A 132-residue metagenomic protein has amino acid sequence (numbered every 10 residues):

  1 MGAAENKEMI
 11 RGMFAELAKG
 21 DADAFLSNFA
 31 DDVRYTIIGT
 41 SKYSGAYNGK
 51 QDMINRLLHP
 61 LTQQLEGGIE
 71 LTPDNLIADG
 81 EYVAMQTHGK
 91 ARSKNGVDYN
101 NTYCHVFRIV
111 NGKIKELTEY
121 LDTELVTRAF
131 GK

Functional and structural regions predicted by a protein language model:
M1-A4, S44, N48, D98: Residues at secondary-structure transition points
M1-S27, D31, G131-K132: Short, low-complexity N-terminal intrinsically disordered segments enriched in polar/charged residues
G2, L58-K132: A beta-strand edge to alpha-helix "cap/lid" segment located at domain peripheries
I10-M13, A24-L26, V33, M53 (+3 more regions): Hydrophobic pocket/interface hotspot
D23, K50-Q51, E124: Residues in well-ordered alpha-helical elements
A30-A78: A solvent-exposed, acidic/Ser-Thr-rich amphipathic alpha-helical stretch
